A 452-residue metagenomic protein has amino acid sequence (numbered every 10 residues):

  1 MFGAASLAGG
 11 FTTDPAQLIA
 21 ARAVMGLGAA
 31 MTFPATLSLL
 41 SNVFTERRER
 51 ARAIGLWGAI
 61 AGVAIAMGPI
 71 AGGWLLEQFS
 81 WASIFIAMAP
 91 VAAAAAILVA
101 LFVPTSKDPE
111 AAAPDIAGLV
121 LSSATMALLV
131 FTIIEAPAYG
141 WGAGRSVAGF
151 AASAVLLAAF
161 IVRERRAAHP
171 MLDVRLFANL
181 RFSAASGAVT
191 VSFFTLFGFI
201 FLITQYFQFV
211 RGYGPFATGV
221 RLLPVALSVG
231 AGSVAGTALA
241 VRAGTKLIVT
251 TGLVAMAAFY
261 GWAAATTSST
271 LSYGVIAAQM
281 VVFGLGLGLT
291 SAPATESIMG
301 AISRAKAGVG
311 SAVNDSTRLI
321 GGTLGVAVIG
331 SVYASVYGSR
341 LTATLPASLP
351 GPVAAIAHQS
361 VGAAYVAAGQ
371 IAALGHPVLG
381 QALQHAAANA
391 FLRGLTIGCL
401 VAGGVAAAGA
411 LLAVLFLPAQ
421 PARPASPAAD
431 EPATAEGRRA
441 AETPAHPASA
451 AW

Functional and structural regions predicted by a protein language model:
M1-A117, G144, L227, R304: Helix-loop-helix hairpins in multi-pass membrane proteins, especially solute transporters
S6, Q17, S80, A87 (+4 more regions): Transmembrane core module of solute transporters
L7, A66, S123, G230-A231 (+2 more regions): Hydrophobic/small/kink-forming positions within alpha-helical transmembrane segments of polytopic membrane proteins
F33-A35, F201, S291-E296, T323-A327: Residues that mark transmembrane-helix kinks and helix-interface sites in multi-pass secondary transporters
G62-G73, M126, S233, G322-A327: Glycine/proline-centered helix-kink
A71-F79, I133, F207-Q208, L239-A240 (+2 more regions): Interfacial helix-cap and linker-helix signal at transmembrane-aqueous boundaries of multi-pass secondary transporters
A89-K107, T125-I134, S153-R166, G409-L417: C-terminal membrane-cytosol helix-exit motif in multi-pass small-molecule transporters
A94, S297, T317-P418, R423-W452: Hydrophobic transmembrane architecture of multi-pass small-molecule transporters
